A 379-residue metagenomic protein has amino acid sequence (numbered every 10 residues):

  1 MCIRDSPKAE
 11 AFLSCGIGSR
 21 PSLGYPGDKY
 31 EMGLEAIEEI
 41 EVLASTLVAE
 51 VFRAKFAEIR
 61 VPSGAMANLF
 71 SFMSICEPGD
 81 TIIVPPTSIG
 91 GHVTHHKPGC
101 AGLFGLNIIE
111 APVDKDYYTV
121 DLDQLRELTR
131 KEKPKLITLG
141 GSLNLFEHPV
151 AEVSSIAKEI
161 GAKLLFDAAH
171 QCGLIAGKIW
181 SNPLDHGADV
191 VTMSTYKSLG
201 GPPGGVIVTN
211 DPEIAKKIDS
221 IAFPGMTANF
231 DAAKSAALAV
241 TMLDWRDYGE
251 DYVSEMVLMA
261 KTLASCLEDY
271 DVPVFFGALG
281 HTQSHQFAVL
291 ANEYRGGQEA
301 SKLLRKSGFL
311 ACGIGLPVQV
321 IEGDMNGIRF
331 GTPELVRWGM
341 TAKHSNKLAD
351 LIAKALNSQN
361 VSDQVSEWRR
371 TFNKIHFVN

Functional and structural regions predicted by a protein language model:
M1-I3: Short, small-residue-biased leader/transition segments that mark boundaries at the very start of proteins
L13, Y294-S301, W338-K343: Short, conserved charged micro-motifs
G16-V42, F52-R53: N-terminal Rossmann-like NAD(P)+-binding subdomain of aldehyde/semialdehyde dehydrogenases
R20-P26, A215-D219, A237-D244, A278-Q286 (+2 more regions): Short acidic (Asp/Glu) and glycine-rich catalytic loops that position anionic groups and cofactors
G27, N229-A233, G249-E255, L267 (+4 more regions): Flexible, glycine/charged-enriched surface loops at secondary-structure junctions
E39, L43-P273, T332, M340: Conserved PLP-enzyme active-site core in the AAT-like
M242, V253, V257-R305, A311-N326: Conserved small-domain helix->loop->beta segment predominantly found in fold-type I
L258, E322-N379: PLP-dependent enzyme catalytic core of the Aspartate aminotransferase-like
